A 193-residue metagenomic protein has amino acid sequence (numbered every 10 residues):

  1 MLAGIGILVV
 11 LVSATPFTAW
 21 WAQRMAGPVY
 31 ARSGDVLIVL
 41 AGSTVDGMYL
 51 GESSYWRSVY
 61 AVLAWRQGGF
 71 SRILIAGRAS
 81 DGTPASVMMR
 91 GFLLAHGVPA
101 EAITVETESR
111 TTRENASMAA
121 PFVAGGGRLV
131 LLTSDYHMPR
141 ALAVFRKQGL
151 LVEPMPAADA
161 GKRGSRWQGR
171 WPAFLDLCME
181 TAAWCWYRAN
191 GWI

Functional and structural regions predicted by a protein language model:
L2-P16: Hydrophobic membrane-insertion alpha-helices, especially the h-region of bacterial N-terminal signal peptides
V9-S13, G125, W186-A189: Residue-level signal for alpha-helical transmembrane segments in multi-pass membrane proteins
F17-P172: A structural signal for short, hydrophobic/glycine-enriched beta-strand patches
W20-W21, R170-I193: A transmembrane-helix-recognition feature enriched in membrane-embedded lipid enzymes and envelope glyco-/phospholipid
